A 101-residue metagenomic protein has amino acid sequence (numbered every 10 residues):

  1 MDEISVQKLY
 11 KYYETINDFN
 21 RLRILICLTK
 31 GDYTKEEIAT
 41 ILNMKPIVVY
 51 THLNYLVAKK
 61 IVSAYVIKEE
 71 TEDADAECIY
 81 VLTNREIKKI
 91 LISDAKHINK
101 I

Functional and structural regions predicted by a protein language model:
M1-L22: Short alpha-helical segments that sit at the start of domains
F19, K30-E37: Short capping segments at the starts of secondary-structure elements
E37-I41, L56: A short acidic, leucine-rich amphipathic alpha-helix
I47: Key DNA-contact positions within bacterial/archaeal DNA-binding proteins
H52: Residues within the DNA-recognition helix of helix-turn-helix
K59-A74: Beta-hairpin "wing" of winged helix-turn-helix
E70-I101: Conserved segment of winged-helix/HTH DNA-binding domains
